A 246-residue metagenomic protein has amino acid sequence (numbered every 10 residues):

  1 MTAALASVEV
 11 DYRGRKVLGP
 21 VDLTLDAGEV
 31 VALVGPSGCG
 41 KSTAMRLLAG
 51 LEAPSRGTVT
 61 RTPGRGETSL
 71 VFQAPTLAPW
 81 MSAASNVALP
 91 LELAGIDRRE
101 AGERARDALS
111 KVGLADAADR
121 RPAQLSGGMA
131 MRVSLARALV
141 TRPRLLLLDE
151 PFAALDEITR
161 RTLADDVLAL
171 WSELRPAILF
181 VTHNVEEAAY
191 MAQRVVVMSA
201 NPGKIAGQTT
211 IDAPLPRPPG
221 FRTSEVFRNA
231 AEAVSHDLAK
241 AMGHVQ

Functional and structural regions predicted by a protein language model:
V34-P36: The feature captures the beta-strand-to-loop junction immediately N-terminal to the Walker
A49: Helix-to-loop junction immediately C-terminal to a conserved catalytic motif
R56-E67: Conserved ABC transporter NBD signature motif
M81-A88: Short coil-to-helix segment of the ABC ATPase nucleotide-binding domain corresponding to the Q-loop/switch region
E92, R99-A117, A169: Conserved ABC ATPase "signature" region
R120-A123, T141: Conserved signature/switch motifs of ABC ATPase nucleotide-binding domains
L146-D149: Catalytic Walker B motif of ABC-type/P-loop ATPase nucleotide-binding domains
